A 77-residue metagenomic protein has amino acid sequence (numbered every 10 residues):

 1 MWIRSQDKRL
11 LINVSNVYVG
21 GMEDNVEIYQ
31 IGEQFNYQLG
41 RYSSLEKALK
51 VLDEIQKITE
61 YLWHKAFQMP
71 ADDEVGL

Functional and structural regions predicted by a protein language model:
M1-L77: Eukaryotic intrinsically disordered, low-complexity regulatory linkers and tails enriched in Ser/Thr/Pro
